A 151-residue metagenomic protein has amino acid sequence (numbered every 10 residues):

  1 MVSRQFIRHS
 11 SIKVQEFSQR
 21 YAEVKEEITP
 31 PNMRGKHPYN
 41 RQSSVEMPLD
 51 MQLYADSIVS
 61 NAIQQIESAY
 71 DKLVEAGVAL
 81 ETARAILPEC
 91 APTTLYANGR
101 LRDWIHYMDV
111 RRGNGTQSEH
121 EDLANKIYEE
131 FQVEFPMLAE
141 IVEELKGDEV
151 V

Functional and structural regions predicted by a protein language model:
M1-V151: Family-specific signature for flavin-dependent thymidylate synthase
